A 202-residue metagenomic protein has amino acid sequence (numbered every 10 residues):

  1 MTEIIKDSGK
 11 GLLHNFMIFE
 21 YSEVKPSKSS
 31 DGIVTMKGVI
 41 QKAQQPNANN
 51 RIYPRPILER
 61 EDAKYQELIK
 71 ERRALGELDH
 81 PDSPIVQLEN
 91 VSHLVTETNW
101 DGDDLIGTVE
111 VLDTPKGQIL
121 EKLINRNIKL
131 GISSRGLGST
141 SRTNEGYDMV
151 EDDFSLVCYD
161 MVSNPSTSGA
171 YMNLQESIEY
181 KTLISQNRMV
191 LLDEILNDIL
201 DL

Functional and structural regions predicted by a protein language model:
M1-E67, I184-L191, D201: Polar/acidic, low-complexity leader/linker segments enriched in S/T/G and N/D
I4, L58, Q66, A74-P81 (+1 more regions): Domain-core detector
I18-K28, S92-W100, T140: Short amphipathic beta-strand and strand-loop transition segments with alternating hydrophobic
K37-N47, V91, T108-P115: Secondary-structure transition/turn motif
E71-V86, I132: Short conserved beta-strand and strand-loop elements enriched in small hydrophobics with frequent Asp/Gly
L75, L94-R188: Residue microenvironments linked to proteolytic maturation and disulfide-stabilized extracellular modules
E179, I199-L202: Short, flexible helical or helix-coil boundary motifs
L192-L196: Charged phosphate-binding loop/patch that engages nucleotide di/tri-phosphates or the phosphate backbone of nucleic
